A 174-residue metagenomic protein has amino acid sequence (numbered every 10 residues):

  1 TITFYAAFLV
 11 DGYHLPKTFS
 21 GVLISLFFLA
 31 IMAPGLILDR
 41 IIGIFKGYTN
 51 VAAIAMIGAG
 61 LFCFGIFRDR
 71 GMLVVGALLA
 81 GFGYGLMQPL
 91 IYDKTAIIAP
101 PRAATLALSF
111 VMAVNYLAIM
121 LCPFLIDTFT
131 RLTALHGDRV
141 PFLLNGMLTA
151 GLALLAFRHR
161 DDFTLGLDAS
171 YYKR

Functional and structural regions predicted by a protein language model:
T1-L9, I91, T95, L125: Hydrophobic/aromatic end-of-helix segments at the C-terminal termini of transmembrane alpha-helices
T1-S25: Extracytoplasmic gate region of multi-pass secondary transporters
V22-I31, N115: Transmembrane alpha-helical segments of major facilitator superfamily
P34-K46, T130: Helix-to-loop junctions at the C-terminal end of transmembrane segments in multipass secondary transporters
G47-I91: C-terminal transmembrane helical hairpin of 12-TM major facilitator-type secondary transporters
P101-T133: A late C-terminal transmembrane helix in Major Facilitator Superfamily
I126-L148: A membrane-interface helix-boundary motif in multi-pass transporters
L143-R174: Multi-pass alpha-helical transporter architecture, strongest for 12-TM Major Facilitator/SLC carriers used
